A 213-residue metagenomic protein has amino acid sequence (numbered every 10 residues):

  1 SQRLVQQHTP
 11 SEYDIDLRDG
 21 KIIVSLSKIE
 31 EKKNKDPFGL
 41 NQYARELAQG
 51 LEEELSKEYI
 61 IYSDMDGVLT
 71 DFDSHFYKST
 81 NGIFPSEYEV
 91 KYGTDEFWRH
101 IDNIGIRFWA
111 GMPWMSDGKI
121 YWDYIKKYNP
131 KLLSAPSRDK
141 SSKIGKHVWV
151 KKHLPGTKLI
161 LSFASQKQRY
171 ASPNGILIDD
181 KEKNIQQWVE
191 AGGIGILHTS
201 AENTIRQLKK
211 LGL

Functional and structural regions predicted by a protein language model:
S1-I61, V68, S86, W114-G118 (+4 more regions): Charge-dense, intrinsically disordered terminal/linker segments
L17, S56, K126, R169-P173: Flexible, charged surface loops at secondary-structure boundaries
E58-D102: Active-site neighborhood of HAD-like aspartate-dependent phosphohydrolases
N103-L132, D139-I144: Short, acidic loop-to-helix structural element flanking the phosphoryl-transfer center in phosphate-processing enzymes
K126, P155, A191-G192: Short, structured coil segments at secondary-structure junctions
L133-I176, E182-I185: Substrate-recognition "cap/lid" segment bordering the active-site pocket of phosphatases
I176-L208: Acidic, Mg2+-coordinating phosphoryl-transfer loop and its flanking beta/alpha structural elements, shared across
